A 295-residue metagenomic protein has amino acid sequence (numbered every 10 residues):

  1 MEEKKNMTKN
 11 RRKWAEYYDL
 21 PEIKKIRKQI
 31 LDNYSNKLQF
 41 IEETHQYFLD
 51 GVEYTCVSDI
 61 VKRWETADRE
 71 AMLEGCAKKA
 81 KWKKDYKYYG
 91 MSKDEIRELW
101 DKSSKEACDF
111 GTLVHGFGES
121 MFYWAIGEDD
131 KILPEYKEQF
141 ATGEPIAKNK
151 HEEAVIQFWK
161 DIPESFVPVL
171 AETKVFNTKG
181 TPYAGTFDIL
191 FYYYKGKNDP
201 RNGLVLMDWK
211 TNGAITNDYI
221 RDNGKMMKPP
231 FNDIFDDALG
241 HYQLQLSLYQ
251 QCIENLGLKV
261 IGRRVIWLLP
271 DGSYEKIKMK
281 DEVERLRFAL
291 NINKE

Functional and structural regions predicted by a protein language model:
M1-L113: Charged, glycine-rich intrinsically disordered N-terminal tails and low-complexity linkers that flank
R11-Y17, P21, R27-Q29, K102-S103 (+1 more regions): Catalytic cores of nuclease domains that cleave nucleic-acid phosphodiester backbones
D32, I41, F48-L49, N177 (+2 more regions): Acidic surface patches and DE-rich sequence motifs
G75-A77, D85, Y89-L99, A125-I126 (+3 more regions): Domain-wide signal for the mature, well-folded portions of proteins, strongly enriched in nucleus-encoded organellar
F235-E295: Metal-dependent nuclease catalytic regions and adjoining charged, substrate-binding loops involved in nucleic-acid end
